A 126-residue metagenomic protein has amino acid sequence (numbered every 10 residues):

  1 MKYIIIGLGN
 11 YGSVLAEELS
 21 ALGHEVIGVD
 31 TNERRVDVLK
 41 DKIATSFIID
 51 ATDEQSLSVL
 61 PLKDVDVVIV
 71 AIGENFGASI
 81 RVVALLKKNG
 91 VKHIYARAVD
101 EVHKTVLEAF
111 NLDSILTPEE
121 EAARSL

Functional and structural regions predicted by a protein language model:
M1-L126: Cytosolic regulatory regions of ion transport systems
